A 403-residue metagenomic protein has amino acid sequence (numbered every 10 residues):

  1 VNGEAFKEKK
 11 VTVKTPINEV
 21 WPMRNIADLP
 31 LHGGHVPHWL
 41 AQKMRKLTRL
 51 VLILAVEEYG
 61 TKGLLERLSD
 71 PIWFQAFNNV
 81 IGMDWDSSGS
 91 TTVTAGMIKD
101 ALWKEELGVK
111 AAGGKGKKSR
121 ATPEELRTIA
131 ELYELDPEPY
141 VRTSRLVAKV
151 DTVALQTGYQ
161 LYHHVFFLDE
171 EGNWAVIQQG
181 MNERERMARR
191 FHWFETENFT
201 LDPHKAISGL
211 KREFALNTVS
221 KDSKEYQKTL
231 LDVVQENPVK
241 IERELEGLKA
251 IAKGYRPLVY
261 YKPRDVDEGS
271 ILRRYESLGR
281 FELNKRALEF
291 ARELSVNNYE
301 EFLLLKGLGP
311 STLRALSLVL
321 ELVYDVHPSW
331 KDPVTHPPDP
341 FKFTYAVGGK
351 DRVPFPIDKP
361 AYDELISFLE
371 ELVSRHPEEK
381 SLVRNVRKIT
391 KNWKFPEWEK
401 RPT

Functional and structural regions predicted by a protein language model:
V1-I271, W398-E399, T403: Structure-specific DNA junction-binding interface
L52-E57, S295-N297, K342-G349: Short acidic (Asp/Glu) and glycine-rich catalytic loops that position anionic groups and cofactors
D70, Y159, F281-N284, S295 (+1 more regions): Active-site-proximal structural scaffolding
T143-K149, E282-K285, V296: Short linear interaction motifs
D267-G269, G307, Y362: Loop-helix junctions at membrane interfaces
Y275-L283, N298-L320: Helix-hairpin-helix
P310, R314-P377, S381: Phosphate-backbone recognition surface of nucleic-acid-processing proteins
L372-P377, S381-T403: Long, compositionally biased intrinsically disordered regions
